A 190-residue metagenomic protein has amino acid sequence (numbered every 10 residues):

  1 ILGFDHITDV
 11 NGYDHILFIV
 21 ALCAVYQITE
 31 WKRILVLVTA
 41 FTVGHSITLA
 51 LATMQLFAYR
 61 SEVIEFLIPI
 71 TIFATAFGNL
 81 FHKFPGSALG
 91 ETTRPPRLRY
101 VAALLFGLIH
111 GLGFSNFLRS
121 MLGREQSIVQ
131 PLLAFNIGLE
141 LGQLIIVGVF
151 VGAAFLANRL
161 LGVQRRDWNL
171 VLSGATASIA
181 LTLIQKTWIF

Functional and structural regions predicted by a protein language model:
I1-I16, P85-P95, I184-F190: Histidine-/acidic- and/or cysteine-rich, low-complexity loops and terminal segments associated with membrane
G3-A52, L56: Juxtamembrane transmembrane-helix termini in multi-pass membrane transport proteins
H15, H45, F73-T75, L108-H110 (+2 more regions): Divalent metal-coordination and catalytic microenvironments
A21, N169-T187: Final/C-terminal transmembrane alpha-helix of multipass membrane proteins
I34-F84: Membrane helix-loop-helix hairpins that form the core translocation module of multi-pass transporters
L49-F66, N116-N136, I145, L183-F190: Interfacial helix-loop-helix junctions of multi-pass membrane proteins
L56-R60, P85-R94, A153-N169: Membrane interface segments of multi-pass transport proteins and intramembrane proteases
L80-L112, M121-G123: Alpha-helical multi-pass membrane helix bundles of inner-membrane/thylakoid proteins, especially permease cores
